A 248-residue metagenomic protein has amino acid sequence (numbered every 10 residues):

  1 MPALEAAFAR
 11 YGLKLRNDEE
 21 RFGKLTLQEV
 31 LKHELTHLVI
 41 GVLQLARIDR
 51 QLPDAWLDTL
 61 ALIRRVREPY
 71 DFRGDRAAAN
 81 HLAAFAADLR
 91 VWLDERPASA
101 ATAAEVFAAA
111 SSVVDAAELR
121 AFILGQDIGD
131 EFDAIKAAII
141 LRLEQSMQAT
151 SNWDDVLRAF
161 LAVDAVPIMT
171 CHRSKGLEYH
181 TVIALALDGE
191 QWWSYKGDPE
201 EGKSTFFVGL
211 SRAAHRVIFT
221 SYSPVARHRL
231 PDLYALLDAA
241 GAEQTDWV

Functional and structural regions predicted by a protein language model:
M1, F132, K136, G202-K203 (+1 more regions): A structural signal for well-ordered alpha-helical scaffolds and beta->alpha junctions
M1-A6, Y179-H180, R229: A short acidic (Asp/Glu
M1-G125: ATPase/helicase motor core of nucleic-acid motors
L15, I168, Q244-T245: Conserved beta-strand scaffold positions in the cores of enzyme catalytic domains, especially in NTP/NDP-utilizing
V42, L62, D88, W92 (+7 more regions): Residues that form generic nucleotide/phosphate-binding pockets
A79-N80, D88-R96, D188-V248: C-terminal accessory regions
G125-S151: Amphipathic alpha-helical
E144-G197, E201-R212, R216-P224: Conserved helicase core region in the C-terminal RecA-like lobe
